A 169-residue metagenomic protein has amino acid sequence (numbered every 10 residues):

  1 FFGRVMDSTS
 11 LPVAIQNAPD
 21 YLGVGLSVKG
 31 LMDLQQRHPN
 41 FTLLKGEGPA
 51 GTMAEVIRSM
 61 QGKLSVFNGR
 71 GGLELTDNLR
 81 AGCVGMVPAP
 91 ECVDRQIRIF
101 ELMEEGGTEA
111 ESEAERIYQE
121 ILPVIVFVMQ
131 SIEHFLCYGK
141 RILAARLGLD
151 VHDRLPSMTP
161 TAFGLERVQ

Functional and structural regions predicted by a protein language model:
F1-R4: Short, charged beta->alpha transition segments
M6-L11, P19-I132: Catalytic alpha/beta core domains of metabolic enzymes, predominantly
G25, P156-T159: Generic, ordered loop/turn and secondary-structure boundary motif
L79, L122-S157: Conserved short secondary-structure transition element at the edge of the structured enzyme core that lines
P160-Q169: Long, low-complexity C-terminal extensions of enzymes
